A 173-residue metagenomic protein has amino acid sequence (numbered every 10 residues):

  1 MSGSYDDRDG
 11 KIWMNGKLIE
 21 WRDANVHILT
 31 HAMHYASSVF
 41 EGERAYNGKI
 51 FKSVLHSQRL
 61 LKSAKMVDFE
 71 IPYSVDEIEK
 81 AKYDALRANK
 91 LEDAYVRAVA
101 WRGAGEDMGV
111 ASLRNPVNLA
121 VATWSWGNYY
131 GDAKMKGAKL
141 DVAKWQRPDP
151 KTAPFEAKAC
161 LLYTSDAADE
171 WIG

Functional and structural regions predicted by a protein language model:
M1-S165: Conserved alpha/beta cores of soluble small-molecule-handling proteins
Y163, A167-G173: Single conserved hydrophobic/aromatic residue that forms the stacking wall/gate of nucleotide- or nucleobase-binding
